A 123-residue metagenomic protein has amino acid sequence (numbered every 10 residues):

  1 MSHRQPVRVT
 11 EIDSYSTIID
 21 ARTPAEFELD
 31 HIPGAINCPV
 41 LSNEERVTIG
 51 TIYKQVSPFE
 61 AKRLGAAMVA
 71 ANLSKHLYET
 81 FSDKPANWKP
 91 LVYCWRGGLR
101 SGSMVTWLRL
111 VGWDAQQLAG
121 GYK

Functional and structural regions predicted by a protein language model:
M1-Q116: Cytosolic catalytic domains that perform sulfur/thiol-centered chemistry
Q117-K123: Long, charge-dense
